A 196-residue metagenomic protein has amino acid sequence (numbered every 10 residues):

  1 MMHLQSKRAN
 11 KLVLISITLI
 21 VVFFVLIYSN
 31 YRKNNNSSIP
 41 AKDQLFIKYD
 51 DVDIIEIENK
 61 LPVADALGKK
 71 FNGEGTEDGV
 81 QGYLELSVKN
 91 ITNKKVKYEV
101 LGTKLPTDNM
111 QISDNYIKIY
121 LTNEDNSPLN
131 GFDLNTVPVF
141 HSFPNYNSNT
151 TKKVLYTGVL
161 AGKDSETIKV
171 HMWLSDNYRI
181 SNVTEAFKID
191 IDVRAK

Functional and structural regions predicted by a protein language model:
M2-K196: Long, small/polar-residue-biased beta-strand-and-loop interaction regions
